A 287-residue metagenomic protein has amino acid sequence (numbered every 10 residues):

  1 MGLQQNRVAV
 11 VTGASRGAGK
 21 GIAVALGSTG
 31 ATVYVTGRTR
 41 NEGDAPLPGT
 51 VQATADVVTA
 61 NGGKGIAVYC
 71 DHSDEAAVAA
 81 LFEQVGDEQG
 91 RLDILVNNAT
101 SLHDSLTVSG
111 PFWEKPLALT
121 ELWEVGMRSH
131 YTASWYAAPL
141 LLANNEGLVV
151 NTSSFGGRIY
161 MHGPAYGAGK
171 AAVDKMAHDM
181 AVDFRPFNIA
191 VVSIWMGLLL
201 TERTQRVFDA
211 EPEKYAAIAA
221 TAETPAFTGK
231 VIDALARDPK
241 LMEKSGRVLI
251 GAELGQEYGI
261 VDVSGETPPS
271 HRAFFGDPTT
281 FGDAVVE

Functional and structural regions predicted by a protein language model:
G2-Q89, H103-W113, L117, E287: Short-chain dehydrogenase/reductase
N6-R7, G63-K64, R91-L92, S109 (+3 more regions): Active-site loop of short-chain dehydrogenase/reductase
T12, L92-D104, G126, N151 (+1 more regions): Rossmann-fold scaffold of SDR-type NAD(P)-dependent oxidoreductases
L26, R91, D174, F184-L199 (+1 more regions): Conserved Rossmann-fold SDR core element
L81, V96, S129, A133-A137 (+3 more regions): Hydrophobic positions on the long internal alpha-helix of Rossmann-like NAD(P)-dependent oxidoreductase domains
S101-S105, W113-A118, L122, L148-P186 (+2 more regions): Catalytic loop of short-chain dehydrogenase/reductase
V125-A143, G157, A181-V182, P186: Amphipathic alpha-helical dimer-interface segment in Rossmann-like NAD(P)H-dependent oxidoreductases
S193, A210-E287: C-terminal helical subdomain
